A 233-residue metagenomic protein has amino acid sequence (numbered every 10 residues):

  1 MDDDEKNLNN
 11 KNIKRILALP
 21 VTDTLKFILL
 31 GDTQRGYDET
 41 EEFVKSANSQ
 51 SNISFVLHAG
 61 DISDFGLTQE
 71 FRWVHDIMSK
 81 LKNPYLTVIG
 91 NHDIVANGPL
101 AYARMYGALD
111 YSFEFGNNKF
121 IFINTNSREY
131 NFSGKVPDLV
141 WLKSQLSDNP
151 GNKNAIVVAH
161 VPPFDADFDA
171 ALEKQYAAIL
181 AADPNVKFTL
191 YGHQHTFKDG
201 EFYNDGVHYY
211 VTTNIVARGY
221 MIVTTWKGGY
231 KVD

Functional and structural regions predicted by a protein language model:
M1-W73: N-terminal active-site segment of His-dependent metallophosphoesterases
N9-N12, D38-E41, D169-P184: Short, motif-level signal for alpha-helix interfacial/capping segments enriched in acidic residues and aromatics/proline
F27, V56, F120, A155-I156: Hydrophobic beta-strand anchors of alpha/beta hydrolase catalytic cores
D32, G60-D61, G90-N91, H160 (+1 more regions): Active-site glycine-centered loops adjacent to acidic/histidine catalytic or metal-binding residues that shape
T33-D38, I62-Q69, I94-N97, N131-S133 (+1 more regions): Acidic-and-aromatic substrate-binding clefts and catalytic sites of carbohydrate-active enzymes
Q50, L146-A166: Short acidic, glycine-rich surface-loop motifs adjacent to enzyme active sites
T68-K143, S147-N154, K174-F188, T196-V232: Extended active-site neighborhood of metal-dependent phosphoesterases/phosphodiesterases
